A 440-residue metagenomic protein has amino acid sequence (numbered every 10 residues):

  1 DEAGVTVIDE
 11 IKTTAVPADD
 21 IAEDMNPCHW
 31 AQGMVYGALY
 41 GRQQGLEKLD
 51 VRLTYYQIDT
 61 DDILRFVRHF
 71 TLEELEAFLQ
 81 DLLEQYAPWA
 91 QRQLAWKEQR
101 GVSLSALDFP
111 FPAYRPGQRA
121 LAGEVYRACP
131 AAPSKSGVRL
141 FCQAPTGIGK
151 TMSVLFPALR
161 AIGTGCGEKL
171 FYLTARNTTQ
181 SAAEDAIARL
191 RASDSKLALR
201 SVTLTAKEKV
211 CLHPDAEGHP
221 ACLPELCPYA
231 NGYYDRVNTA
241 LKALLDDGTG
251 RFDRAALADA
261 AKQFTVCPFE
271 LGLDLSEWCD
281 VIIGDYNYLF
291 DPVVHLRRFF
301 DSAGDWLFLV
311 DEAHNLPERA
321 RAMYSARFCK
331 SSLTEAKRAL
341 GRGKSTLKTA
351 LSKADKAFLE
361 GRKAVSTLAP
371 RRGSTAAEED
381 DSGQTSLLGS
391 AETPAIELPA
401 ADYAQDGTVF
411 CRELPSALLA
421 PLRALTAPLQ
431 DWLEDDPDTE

Functional and structural regions predicted by a protein language model:
D1-A77, L333: Mg2+/Mn2+-dependent nuclease catalytic core
T6-I8, R139, V281, L307-F308: Hydrophobic "anchor" residues on beta-strands that sit immediately upstream of conserved functional sites
W96-Q143: Conserved pre-motif I regulatory segment
G101-L104, D108, K135, C166-I282 (+9 more regions): A substrate-engagement module of RecA-like helicase motors
Y126, T151-C166, A186-L190: Walker A/P-loop NTP-binding motif
C142-V154: Glycine-rich P-loop/Walker A and Walker A-like loops and their local beta1-loop-alpha1 context in P-loop NTPases
V154, F264-V281, Y286-A420, T426: Signature of the SF2 helicase/ATPase Hel1-core->accessory helical subdomain module
K207, R412, S416-E440: Helicase motor interdomain insertion/brace
